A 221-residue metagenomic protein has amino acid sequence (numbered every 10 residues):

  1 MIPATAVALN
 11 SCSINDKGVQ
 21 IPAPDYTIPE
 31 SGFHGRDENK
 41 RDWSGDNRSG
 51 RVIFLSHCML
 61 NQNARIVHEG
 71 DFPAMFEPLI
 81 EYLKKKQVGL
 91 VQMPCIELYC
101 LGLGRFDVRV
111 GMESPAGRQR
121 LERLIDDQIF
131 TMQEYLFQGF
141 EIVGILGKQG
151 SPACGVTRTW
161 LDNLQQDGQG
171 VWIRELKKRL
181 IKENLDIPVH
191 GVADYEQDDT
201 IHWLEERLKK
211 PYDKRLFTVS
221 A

Functional and structural regions predicted by a protein language model:
A6-C12, P22, S31-G32, R36-R41 (+4 more regions): Divalent-metal-activated hydrolytic enzyme cores
R51-C58: Short, hydrophobic/glycine-enriched beta-strand segments
M59, P94-Y99, S151-A153, A193-E196: Active-site-proximal loop/turn and secondary-structure-junction residues that shape catalytic pockets, frequently
M59-E69, A153-G155: Short glycine-rich His-centered loop
R65-M75, W160-Q169: Glycine- and acidic-residue-enriched helix-capping/strand-helix junction motifs
E69-E113: Short, surface-exposed acidic-centric catalytic microdomains
L90, F137-L146: Immediate flanking context of iron-sulfur cluster ligation sites
G144-Q165: Internal, conserved structured core segments that host functional sites
